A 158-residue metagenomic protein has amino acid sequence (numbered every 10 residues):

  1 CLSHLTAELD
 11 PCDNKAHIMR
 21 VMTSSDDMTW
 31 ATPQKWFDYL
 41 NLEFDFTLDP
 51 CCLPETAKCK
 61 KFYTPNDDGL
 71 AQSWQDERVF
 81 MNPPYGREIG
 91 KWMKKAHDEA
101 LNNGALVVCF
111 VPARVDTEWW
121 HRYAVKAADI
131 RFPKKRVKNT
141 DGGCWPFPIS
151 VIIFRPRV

Functional and structural regions predicted by a protein language model:
L2-V158: Class I S-adenosyl-L-methionine-dependent methyltransferase catalytic core
